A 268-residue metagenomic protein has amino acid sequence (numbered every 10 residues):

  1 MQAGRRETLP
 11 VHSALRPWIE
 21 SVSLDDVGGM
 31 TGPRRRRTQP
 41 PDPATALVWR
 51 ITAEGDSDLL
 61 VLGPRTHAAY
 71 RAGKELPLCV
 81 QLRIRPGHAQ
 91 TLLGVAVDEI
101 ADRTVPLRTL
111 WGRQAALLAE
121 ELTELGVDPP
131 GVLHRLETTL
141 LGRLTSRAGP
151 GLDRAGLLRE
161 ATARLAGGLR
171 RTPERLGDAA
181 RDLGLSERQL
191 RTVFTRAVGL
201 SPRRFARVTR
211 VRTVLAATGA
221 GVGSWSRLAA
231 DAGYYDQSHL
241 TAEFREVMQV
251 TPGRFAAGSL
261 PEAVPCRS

Functional and structural regions predicted by a protein language model:
M1-E187, A197-S201, A216-A220, S224-Y235 (+1 more regions): Alpha-helical bundle regulatory/interaction domains
F194, A206, F244-R245, A256: DNA major-groove recognition helix of helix-turn-helix
V247-Q249: Low-complexity, intrinsically disordered or weakly predicted helical/coil tracts enriched in serine/threonine
